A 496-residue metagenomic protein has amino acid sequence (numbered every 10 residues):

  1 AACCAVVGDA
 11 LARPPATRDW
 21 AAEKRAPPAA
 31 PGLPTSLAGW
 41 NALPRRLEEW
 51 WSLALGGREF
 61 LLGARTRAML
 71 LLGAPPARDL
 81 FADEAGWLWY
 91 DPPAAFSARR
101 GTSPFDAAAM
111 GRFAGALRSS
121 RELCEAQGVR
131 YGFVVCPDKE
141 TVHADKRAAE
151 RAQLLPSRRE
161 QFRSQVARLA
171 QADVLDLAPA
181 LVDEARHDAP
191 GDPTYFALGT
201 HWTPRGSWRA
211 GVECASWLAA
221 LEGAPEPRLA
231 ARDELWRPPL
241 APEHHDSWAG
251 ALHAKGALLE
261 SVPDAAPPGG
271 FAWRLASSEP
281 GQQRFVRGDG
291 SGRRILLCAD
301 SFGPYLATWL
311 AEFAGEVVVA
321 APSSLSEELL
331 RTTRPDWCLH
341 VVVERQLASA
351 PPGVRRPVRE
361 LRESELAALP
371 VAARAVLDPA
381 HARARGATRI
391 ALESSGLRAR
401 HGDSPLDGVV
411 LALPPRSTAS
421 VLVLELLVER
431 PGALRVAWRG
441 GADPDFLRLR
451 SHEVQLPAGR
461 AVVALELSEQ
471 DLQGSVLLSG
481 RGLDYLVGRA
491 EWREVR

Functional and structural regions predicted by a protein language model:
A1-R398, D407, S417-A419, L424 (+7 more regions): Extracellular glycan-modifying ectodomains
V410-A412, A461-S468: Exposed aromatic-hydrophobic patches
V421-L427, A464-E466, L477-S479, E491: Residues within well-ordered beta-strands of beta-sheet-rich folds
E429-P431: Acidic, Ser/Thr/Pro
R450-V454: Solvent-exposed beta-strand/loop surfaces of large extracellular or lumenal domains
